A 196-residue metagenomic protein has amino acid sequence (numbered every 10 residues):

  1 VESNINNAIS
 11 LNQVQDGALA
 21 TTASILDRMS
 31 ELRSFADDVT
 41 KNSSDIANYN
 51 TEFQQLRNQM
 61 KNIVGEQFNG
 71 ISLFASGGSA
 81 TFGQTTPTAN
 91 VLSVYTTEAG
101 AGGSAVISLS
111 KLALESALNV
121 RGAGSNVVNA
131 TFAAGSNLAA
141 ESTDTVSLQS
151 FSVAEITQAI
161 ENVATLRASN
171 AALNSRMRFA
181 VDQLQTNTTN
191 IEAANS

Functional and structural regions predicted by a protein language model:
E2-T186, S196: Amphipathic alpha-helical coiled-coil/heptad-repeat segments
T189: His/acidic/aromatic-lined binding-pocket segments of jelly-roll/cupin-type domains and related regulatory beta-sandwich
